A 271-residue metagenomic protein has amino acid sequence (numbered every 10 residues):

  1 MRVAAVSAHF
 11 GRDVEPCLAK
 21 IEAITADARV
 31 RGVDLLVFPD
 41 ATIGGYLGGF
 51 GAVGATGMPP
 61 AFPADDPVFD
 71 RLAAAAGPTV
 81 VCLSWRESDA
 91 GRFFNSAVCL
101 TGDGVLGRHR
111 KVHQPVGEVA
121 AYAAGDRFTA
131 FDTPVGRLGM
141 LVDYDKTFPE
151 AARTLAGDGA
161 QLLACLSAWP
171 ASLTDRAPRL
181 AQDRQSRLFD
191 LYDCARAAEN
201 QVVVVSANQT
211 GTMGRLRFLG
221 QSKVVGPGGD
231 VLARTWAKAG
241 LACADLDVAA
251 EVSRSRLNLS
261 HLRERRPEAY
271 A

Functional and structural regions predicted by a protein language model:
M1-A4: Extreme N-terminal starter segment of soluble prokaryotic enzymes
S7-V14: Short polar catalytic/cofactor-binding loops
V14, E22-G102, P170-C194, E199-V202: Cys-nucleophile CN-hydrolase/nitrilase-fold catalytic domain and related Cys-dependent amidase chemistry that acts on
D66-V80, T147-G240: CN hydrolase (nitrilase-like) catalytic-core segments centered on the catalytic cysteine and neighboring Lys/Glu
L83-W85, N95-C99, T129, S222-V224 (+1 more regions): Short beta-strand scaffold segments in enzyme catalytic cores
S88-A177, A181-L191, S253-H261: Active-site catalytic loop in hydrolytic enzyme cores
R108-R110, R234, C243: Residue-level detector of high-confidence beta-strand sites
L257-A271: C-terminal/domain-edge helix-coil "capping" segments
